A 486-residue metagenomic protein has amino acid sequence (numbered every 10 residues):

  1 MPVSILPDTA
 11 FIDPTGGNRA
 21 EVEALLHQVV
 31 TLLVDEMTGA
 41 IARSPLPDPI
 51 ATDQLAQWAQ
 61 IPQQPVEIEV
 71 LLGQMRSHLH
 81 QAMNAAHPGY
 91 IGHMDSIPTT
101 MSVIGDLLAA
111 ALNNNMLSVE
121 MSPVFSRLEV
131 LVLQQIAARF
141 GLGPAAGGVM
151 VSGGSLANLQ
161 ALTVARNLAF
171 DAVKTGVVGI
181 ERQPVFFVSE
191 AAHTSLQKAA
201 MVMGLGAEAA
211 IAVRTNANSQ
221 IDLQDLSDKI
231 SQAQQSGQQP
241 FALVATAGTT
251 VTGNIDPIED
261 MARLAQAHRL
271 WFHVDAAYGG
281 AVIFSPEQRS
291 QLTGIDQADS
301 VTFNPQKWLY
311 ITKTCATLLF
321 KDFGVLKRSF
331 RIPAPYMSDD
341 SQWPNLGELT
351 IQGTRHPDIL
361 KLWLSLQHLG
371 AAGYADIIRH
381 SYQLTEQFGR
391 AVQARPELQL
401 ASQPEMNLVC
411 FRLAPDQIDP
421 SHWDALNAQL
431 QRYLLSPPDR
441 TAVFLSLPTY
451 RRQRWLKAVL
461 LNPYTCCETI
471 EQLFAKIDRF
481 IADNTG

Functional and structural regions predicted by a protein language model:
P2-A145, S436-V443, L456-L461, T465 (+1 more regions): N-terminal entrance/gating region of PLP-dependent enzymes' catalytic architecture
I136-T163, I211-R214: Short loop-beta-helix segment that forms the pyridoxal 5′-phosphate
P144-A145, E181, S402-N407, T449-Q453: Short Gly/Ser/Thr- and Asp/Glu-enriched loop/turn motifs at secondary-structure junctions
A157-K327: Conserved PLP-enzyme active-site core in the AAT-like
T249, T293-Q393: Active-site C-terminal subdomain of aminotransferase-like
L400-L434: Conserved PLP-binding catalytic core of the aspartate aminotransferase-like
C410-P420, R440-E471: Conserved PLP-binding active-site segment of the aspartate aminotransferase-like
